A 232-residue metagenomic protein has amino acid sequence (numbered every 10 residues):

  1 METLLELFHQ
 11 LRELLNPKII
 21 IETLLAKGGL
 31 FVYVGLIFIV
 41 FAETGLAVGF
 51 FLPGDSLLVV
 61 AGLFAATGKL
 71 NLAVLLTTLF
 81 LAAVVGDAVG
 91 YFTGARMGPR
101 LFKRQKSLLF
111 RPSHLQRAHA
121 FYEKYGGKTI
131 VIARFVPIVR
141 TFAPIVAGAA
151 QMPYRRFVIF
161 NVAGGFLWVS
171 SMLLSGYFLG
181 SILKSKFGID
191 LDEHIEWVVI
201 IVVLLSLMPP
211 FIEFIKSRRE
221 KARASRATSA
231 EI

Functional and structural regions predicted by a protein language model:
E2-F38, L63-R156, S181-V199, P209-I232: Membrane-interfacial helix-loop-helix
I37-P53, S206: Transmembrane alpha-helix interface/packing and boundary motifs in multi-pass membrane proteins, characterized by
V40, D55-S56, A83, G165: Residue-level recognition of pore/gate-forming positions within transmembrane alpha-helices of multi-pass
L46-L72: Active-site cofactor/substrate anionic-group-binding motifs, chiefly glycine- and Lys/Arg-rich phosphate-binding loops
I138-F142, V162, F166-V169: Hydrophobic alpha-helical transmembrane bundles that constitute the permease/transmembrane domains of multi-pass
F160-G165, W197-L205: Pore-lining and gate-forming transmembrane alpha-helices of multi-pass membrane transport proteins
S170-K186: Transmembrane alpha-helical segments of integral membrane proteins
